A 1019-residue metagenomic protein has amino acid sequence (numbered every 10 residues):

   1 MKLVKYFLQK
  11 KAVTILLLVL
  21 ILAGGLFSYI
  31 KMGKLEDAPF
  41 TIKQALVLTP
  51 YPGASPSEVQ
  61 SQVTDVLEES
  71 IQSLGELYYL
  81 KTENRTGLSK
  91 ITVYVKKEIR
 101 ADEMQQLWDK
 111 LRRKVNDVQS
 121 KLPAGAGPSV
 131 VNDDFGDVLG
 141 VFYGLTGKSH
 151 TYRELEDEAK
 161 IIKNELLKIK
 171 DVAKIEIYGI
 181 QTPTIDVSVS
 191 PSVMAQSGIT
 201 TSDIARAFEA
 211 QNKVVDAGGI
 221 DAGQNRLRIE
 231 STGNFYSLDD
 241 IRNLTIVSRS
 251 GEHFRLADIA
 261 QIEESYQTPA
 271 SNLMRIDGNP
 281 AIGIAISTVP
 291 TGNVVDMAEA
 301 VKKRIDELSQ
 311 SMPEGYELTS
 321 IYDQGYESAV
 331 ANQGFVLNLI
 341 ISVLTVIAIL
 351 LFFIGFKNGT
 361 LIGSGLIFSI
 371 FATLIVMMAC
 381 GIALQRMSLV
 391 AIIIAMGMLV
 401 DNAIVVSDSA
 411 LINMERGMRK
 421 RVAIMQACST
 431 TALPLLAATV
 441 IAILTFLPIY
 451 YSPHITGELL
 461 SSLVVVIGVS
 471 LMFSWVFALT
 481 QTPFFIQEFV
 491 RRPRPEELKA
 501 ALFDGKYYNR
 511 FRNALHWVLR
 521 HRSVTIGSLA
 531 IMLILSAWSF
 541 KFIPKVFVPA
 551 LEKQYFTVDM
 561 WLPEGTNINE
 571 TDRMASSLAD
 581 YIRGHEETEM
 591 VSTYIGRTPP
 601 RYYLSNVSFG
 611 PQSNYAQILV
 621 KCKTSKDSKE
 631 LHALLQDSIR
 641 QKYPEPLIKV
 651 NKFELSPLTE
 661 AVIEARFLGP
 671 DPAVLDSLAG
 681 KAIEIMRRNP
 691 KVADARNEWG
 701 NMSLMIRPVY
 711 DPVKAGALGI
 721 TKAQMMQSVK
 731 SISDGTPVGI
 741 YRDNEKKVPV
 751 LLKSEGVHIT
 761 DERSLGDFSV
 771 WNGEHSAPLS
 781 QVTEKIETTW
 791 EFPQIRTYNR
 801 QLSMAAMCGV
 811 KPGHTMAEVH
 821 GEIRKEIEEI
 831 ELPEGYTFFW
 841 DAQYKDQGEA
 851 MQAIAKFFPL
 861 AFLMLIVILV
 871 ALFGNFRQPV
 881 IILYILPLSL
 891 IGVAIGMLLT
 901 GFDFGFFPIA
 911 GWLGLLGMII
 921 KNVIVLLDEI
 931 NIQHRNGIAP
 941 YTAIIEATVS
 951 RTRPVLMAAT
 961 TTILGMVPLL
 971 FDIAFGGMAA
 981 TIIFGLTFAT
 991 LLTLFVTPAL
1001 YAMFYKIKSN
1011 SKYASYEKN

Functional and structural regions predicted by a protein language model:
M1-K34, T431, L498-P549: Signature of alpha-helical transmembrane segments and their immediate interfacial
Y6, D37, L48, Q119 (+7 more regions): Extracytoplasmic/periplasmic membrane-proximal domains and adjacent transmembrane bundles of envelope biogenesis
A12, L20-A54, N116-P123, I449-E458 (+3 more regions): Transmembrane helices with small-residue packing motifs
L16, S55-Q62, I99-K110, L139-F142 (+18 more regions): Solvent-exposed, non-transmembrane alpha-helical starts
G25-K31, L344-L411, V469, M864-R951 (+4 more regions): Hydrophobic transmembrane alpha-helices and their membrane-interface caps in long multi-pass transport proteins
E58-N132, S192-K213, N234, N569-L658 (+1 more regions): Solvent-exposed, membrane-proximal periplasmic/extracellular interface segments of envelope transport and secretion
I321, S328, N332, S407 (+4 more regions): Helix-loop junctions and hydrophobic alpha-helical segments within the transmembrane domains of large membrane
M396-A410, T431-Y451, E458-L498, I618 (+4 more regions): Transmembrane alpha-helices and their membrane-interface boundaries in multi-pass membrane transporters and channels
